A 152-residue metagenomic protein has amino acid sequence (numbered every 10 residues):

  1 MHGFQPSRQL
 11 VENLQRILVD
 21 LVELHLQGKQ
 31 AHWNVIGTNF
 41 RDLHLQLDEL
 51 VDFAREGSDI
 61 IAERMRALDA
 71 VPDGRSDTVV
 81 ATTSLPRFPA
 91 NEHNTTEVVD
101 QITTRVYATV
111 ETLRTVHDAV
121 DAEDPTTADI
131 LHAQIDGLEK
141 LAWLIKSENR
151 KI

Functional and structural regions predicted by a protein language model:
M1-I17, T95, I102: Disorder-to-helix initiation segments
H2-Q9, L24-L50, T112-T126: Helix-loop segments that flank and shape redox-cofactor active sites
L14, L18, H44-V51, R55 (+4 more regions): Amphipathic, non-transmembrane alpha-helical scaffold segments
L18, H25, H32, V51 (+5 more regions): A structural signal for well-ordered alpha-helices, especially hydrophobic packing surfaces of coiled-coils
G28-A31, V35-T38, I61, L68 (+6 more regions): Hydrophobic stripe of amphipathic alpha-helices that form coiled-coil interfaces
N39-T78: Conserved alpha-helical segments that form or flank metal/cofactor-binding pockets of metalloenzymes
F40, L45, S84-L85, A90-H93 (+1 more regions): Short capping/connector residues at structural and topological boundaries
D59, E63-R64, D77-A133: Acidic/histidine-rich alpha-helical segments that form the ligand environment of transition-metal centers
